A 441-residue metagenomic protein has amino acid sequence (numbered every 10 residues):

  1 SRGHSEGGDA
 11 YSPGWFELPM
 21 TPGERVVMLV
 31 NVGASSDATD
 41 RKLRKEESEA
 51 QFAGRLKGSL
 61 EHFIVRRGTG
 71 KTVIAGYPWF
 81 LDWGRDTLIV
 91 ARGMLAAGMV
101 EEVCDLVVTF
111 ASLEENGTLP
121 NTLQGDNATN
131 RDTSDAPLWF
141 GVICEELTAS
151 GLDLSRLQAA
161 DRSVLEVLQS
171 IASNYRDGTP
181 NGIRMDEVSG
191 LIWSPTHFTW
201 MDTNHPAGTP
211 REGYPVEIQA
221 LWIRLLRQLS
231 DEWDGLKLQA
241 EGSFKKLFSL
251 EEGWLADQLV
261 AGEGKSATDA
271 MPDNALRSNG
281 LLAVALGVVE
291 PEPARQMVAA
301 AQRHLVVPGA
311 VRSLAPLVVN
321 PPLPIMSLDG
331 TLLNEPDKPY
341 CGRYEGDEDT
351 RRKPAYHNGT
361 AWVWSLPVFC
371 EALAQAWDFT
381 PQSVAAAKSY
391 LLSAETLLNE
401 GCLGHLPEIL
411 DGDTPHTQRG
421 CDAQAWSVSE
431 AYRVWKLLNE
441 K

Functional and structural regions predicted by a protein language model:
S1-L81, L154-L165, Q169-D177: Acidic/polar, glycine-enriched structural segments that form the non-catalytic walls/loops of the carbohydrate-binding
M20, L81-T87, M94-T196, V216-Q219 (+7 more regions): Aromatic-rich carbohydrate-recognition surfaces in CAZymes
D40-L56, G98-A111, L154-G178, L221 (+4 more regions): Extended, well-ordered alpha-helical scaffold segments
E61-R66, V108-N116, T396-L403: Glycine-rich, acidic and aromatic/proline-enriched surface loops and short helix-turn segments that act as binding
V65-T72, N116-D132, W193-G213, D257-D269 (+2 more regions): Acidic/His metal-coordination segments adjacent to aromatic residues that form catalytic metal sites in metalloenzymes
Y77-F80, D86, R92, P324-F379 (+2 more regions): C-terminal substrate/ligand-recognition segments
N116-N127, D337, R343-R351, Q382-V428: C-terminal catalytic domain of Rieske-type non-heme iron oxygenases
S173-R176, G182-D186, R211-P215, A220-L328 (+1 more regions): Catalytic cores of carbohydrate-active enzymes
